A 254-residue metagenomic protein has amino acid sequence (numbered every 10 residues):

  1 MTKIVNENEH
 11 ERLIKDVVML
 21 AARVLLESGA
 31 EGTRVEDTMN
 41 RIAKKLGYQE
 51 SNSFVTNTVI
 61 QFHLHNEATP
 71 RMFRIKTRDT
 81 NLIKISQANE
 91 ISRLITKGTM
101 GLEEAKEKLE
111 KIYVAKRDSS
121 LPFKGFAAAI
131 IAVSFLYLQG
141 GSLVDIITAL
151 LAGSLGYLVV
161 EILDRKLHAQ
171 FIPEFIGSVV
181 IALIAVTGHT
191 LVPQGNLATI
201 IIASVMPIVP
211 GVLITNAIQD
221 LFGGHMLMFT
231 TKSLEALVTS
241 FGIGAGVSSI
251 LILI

Functional and structural regions predicted by a protein language model:
M1-G101: Soluble N-terminal domains of membrane-associated systems
R23, E27, K44-Y48, R93 (+9 more regions): Generic secondary-structure signature for well-ordered alpha-helical cores
T77-I131, L136-D145, K232-I243, L251: Alpha-helical transmembrane segments and their cytosolic membrane-interface
K108-I112, G156-L167, L213-L227: C-terminal ends of transmembrane helices
R117-L191: Core alpha-helical transmembrane segments of integral membrane proteins
T190-I254: Generic detector of multi-pass transmembrane helix bundles and their immediately adjacent loops in polytopic membrane
